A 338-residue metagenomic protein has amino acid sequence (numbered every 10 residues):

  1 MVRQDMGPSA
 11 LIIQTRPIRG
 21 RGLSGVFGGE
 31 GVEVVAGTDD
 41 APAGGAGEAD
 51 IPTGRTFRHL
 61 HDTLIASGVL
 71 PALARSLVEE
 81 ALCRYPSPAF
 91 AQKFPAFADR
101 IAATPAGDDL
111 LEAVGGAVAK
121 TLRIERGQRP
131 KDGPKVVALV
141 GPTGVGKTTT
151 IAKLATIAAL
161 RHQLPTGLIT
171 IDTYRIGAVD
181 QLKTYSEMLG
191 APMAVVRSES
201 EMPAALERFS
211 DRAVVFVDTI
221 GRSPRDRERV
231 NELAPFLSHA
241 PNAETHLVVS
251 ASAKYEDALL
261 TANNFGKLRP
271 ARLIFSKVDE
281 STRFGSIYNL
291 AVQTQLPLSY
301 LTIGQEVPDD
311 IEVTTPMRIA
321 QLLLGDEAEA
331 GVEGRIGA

Functional and structural regions predicted by a protein language model:
M1-G25: Exposed beta-strand/loop interface patches that mediate assembly or binding
M1-S9, G37-A41, T63-S67, E80-S87 (+13 more regions): Conserved, well-folded catalytic cores of nucleic-acid-processing and energy-transducing macromolecular machines
I13, A194, S299: General small-molecule cofactor/ligand-binding pocket signal
R16-P17, F27-E33, G37-T166, T170-Y174 (+2 more regions): Primarily NTPase-proximal linker/entry elements flanking Walker-type ATP/GTP-binding cores
K135-V137, T166, A213-V217, T245: Generic beta-sheet signal
I171, V217, F275: Active-site flanking residues adjacent to catalytic metal/cofactor-binding acidic residues
V179-Q181, M188, R197-R208, V214 (+1 more regions): Conserved catalytic-core segment of NTP-binding enzymes
E333-A338: Trafficking entry modules
